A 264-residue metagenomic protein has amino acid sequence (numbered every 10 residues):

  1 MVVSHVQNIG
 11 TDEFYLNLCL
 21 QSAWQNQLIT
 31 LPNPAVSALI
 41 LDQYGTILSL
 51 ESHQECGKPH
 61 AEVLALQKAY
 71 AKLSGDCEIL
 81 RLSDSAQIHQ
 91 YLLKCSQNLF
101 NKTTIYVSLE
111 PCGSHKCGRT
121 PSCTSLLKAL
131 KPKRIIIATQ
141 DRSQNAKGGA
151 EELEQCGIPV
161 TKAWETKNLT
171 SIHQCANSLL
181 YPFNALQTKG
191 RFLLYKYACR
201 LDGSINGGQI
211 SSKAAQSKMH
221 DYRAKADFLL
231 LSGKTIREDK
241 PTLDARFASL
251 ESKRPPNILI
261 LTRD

Functional and structural regions predicted by a protein language model:
M1-T30, D84-K102, H115-D264: Zinc-dependent deaminase
A35-G45, K196-A198: Short beta-strand scaffold segments in enzyme catalytic cores
G45-T46, S204: Residue-level signal for well-ordered, solvent-exposed loop/turn and beta-edge residues enriched in charged/polar side
S49-E51: Short hydrophobic alpha-helix segments
H53-Q54, S212: A generic structural motif
E55-K68, K72, Q216-S217: A short, polar/charged loop-to-alpha-helix boundary motif
L66-S85, D227-G233: Short, solvent-exposed cationic patches
K102-L109: A short, small-residue-rich loop immediately preceding and capping a beta-strand
